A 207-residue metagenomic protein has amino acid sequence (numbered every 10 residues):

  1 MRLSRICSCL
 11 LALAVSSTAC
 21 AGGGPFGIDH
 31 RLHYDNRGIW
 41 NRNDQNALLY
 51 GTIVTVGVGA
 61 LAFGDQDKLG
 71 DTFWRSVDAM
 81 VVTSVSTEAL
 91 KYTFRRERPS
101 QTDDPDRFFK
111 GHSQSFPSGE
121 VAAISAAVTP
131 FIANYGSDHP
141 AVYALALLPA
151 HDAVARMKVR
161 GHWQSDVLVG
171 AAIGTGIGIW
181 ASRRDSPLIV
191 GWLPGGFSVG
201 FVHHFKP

Functional and structural regions predicted by a protein language model:
R2-Y50, T83-P207: Replace "edges of transmembrane helices
G51-L61: Hydrophobic core of alpha-helical transmembrane segments in multi-pass integral membrane proteins
G59-T83: Interfacial segments of alpha-helical transmembrane regions
